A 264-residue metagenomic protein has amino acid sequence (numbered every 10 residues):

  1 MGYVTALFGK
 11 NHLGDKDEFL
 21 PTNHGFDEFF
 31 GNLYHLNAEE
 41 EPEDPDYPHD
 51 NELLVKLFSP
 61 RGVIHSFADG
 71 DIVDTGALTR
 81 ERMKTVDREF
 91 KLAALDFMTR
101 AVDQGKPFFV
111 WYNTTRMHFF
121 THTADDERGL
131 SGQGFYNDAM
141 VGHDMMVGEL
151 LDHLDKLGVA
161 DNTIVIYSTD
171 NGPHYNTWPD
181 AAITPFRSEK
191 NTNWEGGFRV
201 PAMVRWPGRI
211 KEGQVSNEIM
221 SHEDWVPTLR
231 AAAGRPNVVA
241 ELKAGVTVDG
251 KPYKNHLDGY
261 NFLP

Functional and structural regions predicted by a protein language model:
G2-G14, A233-L242: Short, well-structured beta-strand/strand-turn elements
G2-Y3, G31, T99-D103, D152-V159 (+1 more regions): Sec-exported extracytoplasmic/periplasmic mature domains
Y3, L13-K106, T114-T123: Formylglycine-dependent
V4-G9, E28-G31, F108-N113, V141 (+5 more regions): Structural recognition of the beta-strand scaffold that forms the well-ordered cores of secreted hydrolase catalytic
K10-H12, H35, T115, G172-P173 (+2 more regions): Catalytic metal-binding/acid-base residues of hydrolase active sites
D17-G25, F119-A139, D152-R209, S221: Histidine-centered active-site microenvironments of extracellular/periplasmic hydrolases and transferases
N37-E41, D71, G148-L157, A182-P264: Substrate-binding rim/cap in mid-to-C-terminal beta-strand-loop elements of soluble/periplasmic
E81-E89, G134-D144, S216-E223, H256: Soluble non-cytosolic domains of exported or imported proteins
